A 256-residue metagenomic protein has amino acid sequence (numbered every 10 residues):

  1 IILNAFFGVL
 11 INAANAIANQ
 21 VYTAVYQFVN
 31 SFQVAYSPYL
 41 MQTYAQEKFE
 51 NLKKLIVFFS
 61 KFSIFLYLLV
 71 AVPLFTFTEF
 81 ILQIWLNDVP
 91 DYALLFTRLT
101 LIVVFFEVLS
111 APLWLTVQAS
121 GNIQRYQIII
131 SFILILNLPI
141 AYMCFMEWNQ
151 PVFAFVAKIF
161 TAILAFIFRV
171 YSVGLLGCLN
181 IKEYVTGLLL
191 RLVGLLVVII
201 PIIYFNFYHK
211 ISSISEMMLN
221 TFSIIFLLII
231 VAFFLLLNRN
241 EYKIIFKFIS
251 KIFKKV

Functional and structural regions predicted by a protein language model:
I2-T23, D91-L95: Interfacial/gating helices of multi-pass transporter permease domains
N12, R125-Q127, F153-F155, Y184-G187: Alpha-helical transmembrane segments and their helix-entry boundary regions
A18, Y22-S60, W114-A119: Helix-loop junctions and terminal segments of transmembrane helices in multi-pass membrane transport/translocation
V29, K53-V108, I135-M146, P201: Alpha-helical transmembrane segments of multi-pass membrane transport and lipid-handling proteins
L55, S60-F75, D88, I130-L134 (+4 more regions): Short alpha-helical transmembrane segments in multi-pass integral membrane proteins
L101-F132, W148, G177: Membrane-interface junctions at transmembrane-helix termini in multi-pass inner-membrane proteins
Q124, S131-I167, G174-L175, L179 (+1 more regions): Membrane-interface helix-loop junctions in multi-pass transport and translocation proteins
G174-I181, I202-V256: Membrane-proximal transmembrane or re-entrant/amphipathic helices at the cytosolic face
